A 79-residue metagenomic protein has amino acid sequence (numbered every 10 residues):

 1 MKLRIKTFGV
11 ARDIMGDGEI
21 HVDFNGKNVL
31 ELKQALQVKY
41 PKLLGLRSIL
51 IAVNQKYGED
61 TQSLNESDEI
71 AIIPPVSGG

Functional and structural regions predicted by a protein language model:
M1-S77: Ubiquitin-like/PB1-type beta-grasp interaction modules and other compact soluble beta-rich domains
